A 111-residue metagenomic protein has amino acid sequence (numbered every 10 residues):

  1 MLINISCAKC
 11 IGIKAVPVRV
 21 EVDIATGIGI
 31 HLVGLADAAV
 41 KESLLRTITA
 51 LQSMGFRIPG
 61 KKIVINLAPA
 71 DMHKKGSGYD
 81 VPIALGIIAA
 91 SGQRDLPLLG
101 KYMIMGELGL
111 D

Functional and structural regions predicted by a protein language model:
M1-D111: Peripheral, non-AAA+ core regions of ATP-driven protein-machinery
